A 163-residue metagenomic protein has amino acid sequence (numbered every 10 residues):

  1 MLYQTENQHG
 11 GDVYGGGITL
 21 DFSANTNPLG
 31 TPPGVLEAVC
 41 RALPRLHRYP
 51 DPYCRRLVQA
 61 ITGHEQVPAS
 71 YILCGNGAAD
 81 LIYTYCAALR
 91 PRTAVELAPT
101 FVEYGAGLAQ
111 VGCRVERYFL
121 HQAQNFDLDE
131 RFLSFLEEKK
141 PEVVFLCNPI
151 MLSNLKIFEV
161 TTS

Functional and structural regions predicted by a protein language model:
M1-R48, K140-N148: N-terminal "arm"/small-domain region of PLP-dependent enzymes with the aminotransferase-like
G30-P32, I82-Y83, Y104-G105, S153-L155: Glycine/Thr-rich phosphate-binding loops of Rossmann-like dinucleotide-binding domains
C54-A94: Phosphate-binding glycine-rich loop
P68, V111-G112: Short, structured coil segments at secondary-structure junctions
A88-G107: Conserved PLP-anchoring active-site segment centered on the Schiff-base-forming lysine
E116, Q122-S163: Active-site phosphate-binding strand-loop segment of PLP-dependent enzymes
